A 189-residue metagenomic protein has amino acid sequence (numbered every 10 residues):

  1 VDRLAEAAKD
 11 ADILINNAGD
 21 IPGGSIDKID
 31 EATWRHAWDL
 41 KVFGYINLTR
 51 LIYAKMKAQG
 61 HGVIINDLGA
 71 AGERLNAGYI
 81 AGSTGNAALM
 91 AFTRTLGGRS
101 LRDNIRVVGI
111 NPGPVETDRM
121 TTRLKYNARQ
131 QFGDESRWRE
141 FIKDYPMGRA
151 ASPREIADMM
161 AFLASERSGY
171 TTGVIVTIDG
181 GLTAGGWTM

Functional and structural regions predicted by a protein language model:
N17-P22, G180-G181: Conserved NAD(P)H cofactor-binding loop of Rossmann-fold oxidoreductase domains
S25-I26, T33-W38, F141: Substrate-binding pocket helix/loop in short-chain dehydrogenase/reductase
I46, R149-I178, T183: C-terminal substrate-recognition "lid" of short-chain dehydrogenase/reductases
T49-R50, R94: A short, exposed helix-loop element centered on a Lys and neighboring polar residues
A54, G98-R99, G169: Alpha-helical segment proximal to the catalytic Tyr-Lys
I65-A88, T93-R102, P114-V115: Catalytic loop of short-chain dehydrogenase/reductase
L101, R106, T171-G173: Short, small/polar-rich loop/turn modules that mediate ligand/substrate recognition or access, typified
